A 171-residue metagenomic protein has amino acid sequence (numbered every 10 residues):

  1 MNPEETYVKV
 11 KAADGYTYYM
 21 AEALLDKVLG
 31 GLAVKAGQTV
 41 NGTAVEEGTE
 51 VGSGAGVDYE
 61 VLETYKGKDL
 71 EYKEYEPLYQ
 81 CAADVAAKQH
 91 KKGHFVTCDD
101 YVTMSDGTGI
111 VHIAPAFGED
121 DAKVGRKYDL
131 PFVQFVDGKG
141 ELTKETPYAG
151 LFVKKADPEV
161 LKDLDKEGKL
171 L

Functional and structural regions predicted by a protein language model:
M1-K27: N-terminal segments that mediate ammonia production and transfer in glutamine-dependent amidotransferase systems
E5, A23, G30-G31, E63 (+2 more regions): Peripheral, non-catalytic segments of secretory and membrane proteins
E5-V8, A13, V34-S53, Y72-E74 (+2 more regions): Residue patterns forming the tRNA-binding/recognition surfaces of aminoacyl-tRNA synthetases and related DALR
D14, L24, Y79-C81, D100 (+1 more regions): A broadly conserved detector of short glycine/acidic/proline-rich loop/turn motifs that flank catalytic sites and bind
D14-M20, A82-V85, E119-K123: Short, surface-exposed beta-strand/loop "edge" segments at domain boundaries and coil↔beta transitions
Y16, V40, V61-E63: ATP-binding N-terminal substructure of ATP-dependent carboxylate-amine bond-forming enzymes
M20-V40: Compact, glycine/acidic-enriched structural inserts
S53-Y101: Conserved oxyanion/phosphate-binding beta-strand-loop segments in alpha/beta enzyme cores
